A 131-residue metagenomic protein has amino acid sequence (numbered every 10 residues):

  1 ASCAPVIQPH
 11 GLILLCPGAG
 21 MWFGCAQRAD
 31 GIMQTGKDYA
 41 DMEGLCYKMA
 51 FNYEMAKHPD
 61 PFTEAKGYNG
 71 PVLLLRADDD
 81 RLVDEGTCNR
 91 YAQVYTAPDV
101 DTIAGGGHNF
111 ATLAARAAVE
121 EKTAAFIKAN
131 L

Functional and structural regions predicted by a protein language model:
A1-S2: Glycine-rich nucleophile elbow surrounding the catalytic serine of serine-hydrolase chemistry
I7-R90, T96-T102, G107, L113-E120 (+1 more regions): The alpha/beta-hydrolase serine catalytic core
I127-L131: Short, hydrophobic alpha-helical segments
